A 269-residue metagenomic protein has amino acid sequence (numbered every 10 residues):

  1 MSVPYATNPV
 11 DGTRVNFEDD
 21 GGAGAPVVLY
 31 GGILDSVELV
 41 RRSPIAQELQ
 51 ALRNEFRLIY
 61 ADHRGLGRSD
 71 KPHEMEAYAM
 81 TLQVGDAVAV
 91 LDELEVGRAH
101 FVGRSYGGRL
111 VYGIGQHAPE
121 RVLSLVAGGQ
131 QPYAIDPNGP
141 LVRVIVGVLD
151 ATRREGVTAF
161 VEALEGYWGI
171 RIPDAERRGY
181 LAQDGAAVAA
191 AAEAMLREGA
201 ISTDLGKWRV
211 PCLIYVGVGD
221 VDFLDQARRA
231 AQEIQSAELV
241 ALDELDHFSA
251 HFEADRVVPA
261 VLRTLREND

Functional and structural regions predicted by a protein language model:
P9-K71: Conserved HGGG/HGGXW glycine-rich cap/lid loop of the alpha/beta-hydrolase fold
T81-A99: Conserved acidic catalytic loop of the alpha/beta-hydrolase fold
G103, G107, V111: Gly/Ala-rich beta-loop-alpha elbow adjacent to hydrolase catalytic centers
Y112-Q116, L123-R153: Flexible "cap/lid" loop of the alpha/beta hydrolase fold
D136-P140, R154-D204: Conserved alpha/beta-hydrolase catalytic His-Asp/Glu region
W208, I214-V216: Short beta-strand/loop motif that positions the catalytic acidic residue of the alpha/beta-hydrolase fold
V221-Q226: Conserved alpha/beta-hydrolase "acid-adjacent" motif
L245-R256: Catalytic histidine-centered segment of alpha/beta-hydrolase-like enzymes
